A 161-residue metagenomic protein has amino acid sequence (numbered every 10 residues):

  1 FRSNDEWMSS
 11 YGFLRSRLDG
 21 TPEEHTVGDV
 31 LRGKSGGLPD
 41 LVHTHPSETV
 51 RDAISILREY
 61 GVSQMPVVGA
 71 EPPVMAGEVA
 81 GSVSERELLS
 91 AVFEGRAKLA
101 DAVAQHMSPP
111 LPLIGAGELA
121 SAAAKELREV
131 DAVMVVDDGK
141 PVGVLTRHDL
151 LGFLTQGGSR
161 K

Functional and structural regions predicted by a protein language model:
F1-K161: Tandem CBS (Cystathionine beta-synthase) repeat/Bateman regulatory domains
